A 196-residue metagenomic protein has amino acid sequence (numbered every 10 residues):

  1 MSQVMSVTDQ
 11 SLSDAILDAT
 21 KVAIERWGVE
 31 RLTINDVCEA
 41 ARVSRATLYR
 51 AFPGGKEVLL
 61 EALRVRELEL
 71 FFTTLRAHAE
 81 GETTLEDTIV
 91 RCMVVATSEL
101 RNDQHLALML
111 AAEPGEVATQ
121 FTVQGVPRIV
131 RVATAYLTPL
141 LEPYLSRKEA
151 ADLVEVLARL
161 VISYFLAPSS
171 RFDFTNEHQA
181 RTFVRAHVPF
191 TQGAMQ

Functional and structural regions predicted by a protein language model:
M1-S11, T191-Q196: N-terminal intrinsically disordered/low-complexity leader segments
D9, A150-A158, N176: Short amphipathic alpha-helix in the helical subdomain of ABC transporter nucleotide-binding domains
L12-T20, V37, L63-F71, L75: Generic hydrophobic, amphipathic alpha-helix propensity
A15, A23-V58, A62: Helix-turn-helix
A62, T74-N102, V154-L157: Hydrophobic alpha-helical connector segments
F72, Q104, V117-E155: Amphipathic alpha-helical packing segments from all-alpha helical-bundle domains
R91, T97-V126: Amphipathic alpha-helical segments used for helix-helix packing
S98-N102, A158-T175, H187-M195: Amphipathic C-terminal alpha-helical segment
